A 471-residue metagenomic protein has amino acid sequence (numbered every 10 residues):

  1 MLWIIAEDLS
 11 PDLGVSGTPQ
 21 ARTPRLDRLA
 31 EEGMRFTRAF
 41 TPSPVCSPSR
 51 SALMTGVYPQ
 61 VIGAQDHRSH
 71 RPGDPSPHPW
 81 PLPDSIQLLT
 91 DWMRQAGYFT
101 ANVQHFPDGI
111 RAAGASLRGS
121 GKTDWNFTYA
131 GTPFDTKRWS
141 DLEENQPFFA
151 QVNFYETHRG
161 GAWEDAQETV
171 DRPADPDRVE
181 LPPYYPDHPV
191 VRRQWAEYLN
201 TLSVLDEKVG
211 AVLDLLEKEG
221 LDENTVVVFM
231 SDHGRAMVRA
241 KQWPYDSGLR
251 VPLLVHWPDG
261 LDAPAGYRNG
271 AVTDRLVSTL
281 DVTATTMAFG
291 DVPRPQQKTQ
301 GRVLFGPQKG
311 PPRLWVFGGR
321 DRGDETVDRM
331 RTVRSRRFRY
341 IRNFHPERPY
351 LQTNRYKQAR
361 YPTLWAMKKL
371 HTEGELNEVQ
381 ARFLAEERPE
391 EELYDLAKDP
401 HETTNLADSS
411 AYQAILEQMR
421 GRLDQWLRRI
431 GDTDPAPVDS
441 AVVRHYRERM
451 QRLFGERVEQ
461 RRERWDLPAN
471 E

Functional and structural regions predicted by a protein language model:
M1, L53, N126-L181, L213 (+6 more regions): Active-site regions of oxyanion-processing enzymes, predominantly non-cytosolic
W3-A6, S10-Q87, W92, Y98 (+1 more regions): Active-site segment of extracytoplasmic enzymes that catalyze sulfate/phosphate-ester chemistry
A6, P11, R35, R250 (+2 more regions): Long, internal low-complexity/basic segments
V15-R22, R35-V57, Q65-D66, N102-N126 (+3 more regions): Short, solvent-exposed turn/loop segments enriched in Gly/Ser/Thr/Pro and often Arg
A21, E217-S278, P295-Q300, Q451-R457: Histidine-centered active-site microenvironments of extracellular/periplasmic hydrolases and transferases
P24, L53, H105, R111-S116 (+7 more regions): Polar, surface-exposed loop/tail segments that function as active-site lids or cofactor/substrate-recognition elements
P176-T225, R235, G260-L261, A288-F289: A long, amphipathic alpha-helix that forms part of the scaffold/cap immediately adjacent to metal-dependent active
R235-M237, T283, G290-E392, A414: C-terminal cap/loop subdomain of S1 sulfatases and analogous C-terminal strand-loop tails that border
